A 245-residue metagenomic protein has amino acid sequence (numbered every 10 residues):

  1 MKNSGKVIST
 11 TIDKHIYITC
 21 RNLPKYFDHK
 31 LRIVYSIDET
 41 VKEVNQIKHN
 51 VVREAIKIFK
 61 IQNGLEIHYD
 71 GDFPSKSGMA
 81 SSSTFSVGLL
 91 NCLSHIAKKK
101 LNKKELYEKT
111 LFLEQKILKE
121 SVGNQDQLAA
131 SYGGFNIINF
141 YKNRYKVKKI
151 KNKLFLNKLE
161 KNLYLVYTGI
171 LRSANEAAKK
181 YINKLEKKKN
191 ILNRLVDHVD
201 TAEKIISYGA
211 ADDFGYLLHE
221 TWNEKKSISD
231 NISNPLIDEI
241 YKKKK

Functional and structural regions predicted by a protein language model:
K2, S9, H15-I61, D70 (+3 more regions): C-terminal nucleotide
G64-E66: Residues at or immediately flanking beta-strands
D70-L93, K245: Glycine/serine-rich anion-binding loops at beta->alpha junctions that coordinate negatively charged ligand groups
